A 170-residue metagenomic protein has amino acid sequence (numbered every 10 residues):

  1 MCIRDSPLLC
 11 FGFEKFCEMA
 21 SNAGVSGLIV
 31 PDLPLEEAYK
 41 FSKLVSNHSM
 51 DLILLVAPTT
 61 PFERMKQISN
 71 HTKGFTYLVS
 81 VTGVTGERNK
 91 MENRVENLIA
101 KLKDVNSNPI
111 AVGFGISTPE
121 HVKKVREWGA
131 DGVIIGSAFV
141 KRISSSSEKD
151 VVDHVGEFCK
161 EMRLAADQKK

Functional and structural regions predicted by a protein language model:
M1-I3: Short, small-residue-biased leader/transition segments that mark boundaries at the very start of proteins
L8-K15, V30-N47, P61-K66, T85-K101 (+2 more regions): Active-site-adjacent beta->alpha loops and helix N-cap segments on the catalytic face of soluble alpha/beta enzymes
A20-S26, L44-I53, N70-T76, W128-G132: Glycine-enriched alpha-helix->loop->beta-strand junction motifs that scaffold or abut catalytic
S21, S42-S46, E96-N106, R126 (+1 more regions): Surface-exposed amphipathic alpha-helices with a cationic face
V30-P31, K73-S80, I134-S137: Non-cysteine beta-strand/loop elements that form the S-adenosyl-L-methionine
M50-G86: Histidine/lysine/aspartate-rich catalytic loop segments that bind and position anionic ligands
T60-N70, V112, I116-V133: Catalytic cores of alpha/beta
K141-K170: C-terminal helical cap(s) of enzyme catalytic domains, especially alpha/beta-barrels
